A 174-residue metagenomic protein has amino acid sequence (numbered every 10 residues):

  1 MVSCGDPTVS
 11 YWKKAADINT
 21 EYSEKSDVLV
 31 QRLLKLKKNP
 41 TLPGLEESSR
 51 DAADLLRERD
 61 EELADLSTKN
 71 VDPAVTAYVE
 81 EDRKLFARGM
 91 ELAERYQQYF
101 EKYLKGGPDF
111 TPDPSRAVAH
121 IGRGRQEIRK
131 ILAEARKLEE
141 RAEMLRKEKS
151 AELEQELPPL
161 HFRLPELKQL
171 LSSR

Functional and structural regions predicted by a protein language model:
C4-R57, E166-S173: Immediate post-signal-peptide N-terminus of mature secreted/exported proteins
T8, S26-L29, R59, P114 (+4 more regions): Short amphipathic alpha-helical segments that mediate assembly, nucleic-acid/protein binding, or membrane association
T8-Y11, N19, K38, L45 (+5 more regions): Intrinsic-disorder-associated interaction segments
N19-S23, S49-A52, L56-E140: Long, amphipathic, charge-rich alpha-helical segments that form helical bundles/coiled-coils
Q31, E47, T68, A87 (+5 more regions): Generic detector of low-complexity/intrinsically disordered segments and short hydrophobic N-terminal stretches
K35, N39-L42, K69-D72, Y99-K102 (+5 more regions): Soluble, cytosolic/nucleoplasmic coiled-coil alpha-helices used as oligomeric scaffolds and tethers in large eukaryotic
A133-R174: Extracytoplasmic/periplasmic C-terminal soluble domains
